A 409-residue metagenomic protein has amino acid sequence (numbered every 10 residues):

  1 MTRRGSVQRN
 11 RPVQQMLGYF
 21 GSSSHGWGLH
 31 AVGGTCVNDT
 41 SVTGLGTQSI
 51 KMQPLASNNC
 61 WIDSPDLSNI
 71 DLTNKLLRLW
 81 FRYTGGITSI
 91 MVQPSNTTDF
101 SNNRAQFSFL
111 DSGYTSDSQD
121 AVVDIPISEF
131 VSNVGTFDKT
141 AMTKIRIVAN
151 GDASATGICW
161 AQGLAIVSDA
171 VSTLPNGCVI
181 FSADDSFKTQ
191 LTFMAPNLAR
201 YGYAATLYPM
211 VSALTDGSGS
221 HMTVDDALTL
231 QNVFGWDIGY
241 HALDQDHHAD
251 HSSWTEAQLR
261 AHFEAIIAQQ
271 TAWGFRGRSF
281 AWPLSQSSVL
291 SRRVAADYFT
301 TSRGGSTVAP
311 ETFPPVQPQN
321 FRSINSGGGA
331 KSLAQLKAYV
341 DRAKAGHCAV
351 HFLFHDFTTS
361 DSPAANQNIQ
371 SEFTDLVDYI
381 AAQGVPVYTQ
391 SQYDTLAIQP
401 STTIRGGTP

Functional and structural regions predicted by a protein language model:
R3-G34, W236, T402-G406: Extracellular carbohydrate-recognition regions
R9-M16, V148-D184, T189-F193: Extracellular polysaccharide-targeting segments
F20-G21, Q93-T97, N150: Predominantly extracellular/luminal cell-surface or secreted proteins
V37-N59: Short carbohydrate-recognition loop motifs
P54, G157-T173, R200, Y208-P209 (+6 more regions): C-terminal domain-boundary segment and adjacent tail
P54-N133: Extracellular ligand-binding interfaces
L79, V122-G157: Extracellular beta-strand ligand-recognition surfaces/modules
G177-V179, A199-L290, A295-T300, S306-R322 (+2 more regions): Metal-dependent polysaccharide deacetylase catalytic core of the NodB/CE4 family, i.e., the active-site-bearing domain
